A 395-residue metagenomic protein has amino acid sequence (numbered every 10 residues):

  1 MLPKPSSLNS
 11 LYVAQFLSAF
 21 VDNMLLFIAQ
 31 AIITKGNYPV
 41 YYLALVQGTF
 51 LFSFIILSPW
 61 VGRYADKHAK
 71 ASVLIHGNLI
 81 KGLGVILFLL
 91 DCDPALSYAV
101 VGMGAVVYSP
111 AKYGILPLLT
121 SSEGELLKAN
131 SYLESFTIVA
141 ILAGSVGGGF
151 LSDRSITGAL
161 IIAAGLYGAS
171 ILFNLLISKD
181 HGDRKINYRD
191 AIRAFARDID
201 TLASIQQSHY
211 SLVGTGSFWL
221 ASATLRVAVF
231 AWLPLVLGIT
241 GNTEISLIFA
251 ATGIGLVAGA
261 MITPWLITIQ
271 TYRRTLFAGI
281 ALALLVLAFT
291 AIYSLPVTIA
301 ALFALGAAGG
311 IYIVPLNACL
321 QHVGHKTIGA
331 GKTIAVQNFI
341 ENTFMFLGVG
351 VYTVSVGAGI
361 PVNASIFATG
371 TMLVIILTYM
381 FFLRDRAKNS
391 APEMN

Functional and structural regions predicted by a protein language model:
M1-N9, K179-V213: Juxtamembrane intracellular "pre-TM" segments in multi-pass secondary transporters
N9-L26, T49-A65, A69-I80, S97-S152 (+3 more regions): Substrate-agnostic recognition of the 12-TM MFS/MFS-like secondary transporter fold
M24-I28, I156-I161, D200-A258, I311: A single, central transmembrane helix in multi-pass transporters
F27-N37, L87-D91, I138, L142-A163 (+2 more regions): Transmembrane alpha-helix termini and helix-breaking/packing motifs in multi-pass membrane transporters
I56, L247-T268, F344: Transmembrane alpha-helices of Major Facilitator/SLC transporters
S72-L87, A164, R273-F289, F367-G370: Structural signature of the two symmetry-related core transmembrane helices
A95-Y98, G102, K128-D180, A250 (+1 more regions): Hydrophobic alpha-helical transmembrane segments
G114, L118-L119, L160-D190, F381-P392: Helix-loop junctions on the cytosolic side of multi-pass membrane transporters, especially the intracellular loop
